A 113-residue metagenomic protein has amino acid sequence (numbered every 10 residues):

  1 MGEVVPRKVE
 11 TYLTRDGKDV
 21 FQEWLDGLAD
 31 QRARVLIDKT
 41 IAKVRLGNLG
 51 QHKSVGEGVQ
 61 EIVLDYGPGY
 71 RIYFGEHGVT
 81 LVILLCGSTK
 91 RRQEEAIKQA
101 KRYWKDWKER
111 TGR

Functional and structural regions predicted by a protein language model:
M1-G69, G78-V82, T89-R113: Basic, Lys/Arg-enriched alpha-helical interface segments
